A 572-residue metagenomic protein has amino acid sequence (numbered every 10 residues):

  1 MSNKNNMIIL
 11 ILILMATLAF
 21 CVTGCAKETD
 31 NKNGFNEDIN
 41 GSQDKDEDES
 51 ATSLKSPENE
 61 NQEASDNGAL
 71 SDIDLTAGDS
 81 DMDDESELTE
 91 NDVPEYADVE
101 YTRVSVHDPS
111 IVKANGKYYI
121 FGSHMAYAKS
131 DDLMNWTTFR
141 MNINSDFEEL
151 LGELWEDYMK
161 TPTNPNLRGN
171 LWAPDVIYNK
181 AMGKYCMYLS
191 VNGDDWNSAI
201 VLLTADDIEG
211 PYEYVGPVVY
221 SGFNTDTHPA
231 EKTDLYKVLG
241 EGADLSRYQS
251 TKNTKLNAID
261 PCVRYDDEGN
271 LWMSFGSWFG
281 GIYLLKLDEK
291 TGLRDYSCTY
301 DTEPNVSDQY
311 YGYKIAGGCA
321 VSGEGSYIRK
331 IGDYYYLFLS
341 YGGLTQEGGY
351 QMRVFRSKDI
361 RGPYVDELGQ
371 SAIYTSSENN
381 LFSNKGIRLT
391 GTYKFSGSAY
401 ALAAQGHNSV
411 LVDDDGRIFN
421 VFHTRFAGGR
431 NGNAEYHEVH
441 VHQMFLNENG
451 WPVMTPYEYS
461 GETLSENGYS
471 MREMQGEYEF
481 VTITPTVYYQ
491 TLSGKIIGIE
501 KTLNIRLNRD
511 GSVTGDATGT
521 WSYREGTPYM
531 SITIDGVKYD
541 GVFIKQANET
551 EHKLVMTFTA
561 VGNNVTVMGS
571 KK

Functional and structural regions predicted by a protein language model:
M1-D66: Gram-positive cell-envelope targeting signals
C25-E28, K32-E37, P57, Q62-K572: Carbohydrate-active catalytic/glycan-binding domains of CAZyme proteins, especially the secreted or lumenal ectodomains
